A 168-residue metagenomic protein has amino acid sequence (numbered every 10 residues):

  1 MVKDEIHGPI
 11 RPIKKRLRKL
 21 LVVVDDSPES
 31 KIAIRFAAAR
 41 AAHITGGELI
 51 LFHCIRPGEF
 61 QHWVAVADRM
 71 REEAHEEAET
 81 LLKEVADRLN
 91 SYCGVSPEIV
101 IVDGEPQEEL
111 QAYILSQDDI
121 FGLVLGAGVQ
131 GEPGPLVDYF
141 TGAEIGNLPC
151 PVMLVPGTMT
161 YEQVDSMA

Functional and structural regions predicted by a protein language model:
M1-I10, K15, N90-L123, Q130 (+1 more regions): Structural beta-alpha unit
K3-G8, H53-T80, E162-A168: Acidic, proline/glycine-rich short linear motifs
I10-A65, N147: Small/aliphatic-rich secondary-structure junction motif
A33, Q61-V64, Q111-A112, P135-L136 (+1 more regions): Short, well-ordered secondary-structure micro-motifs
F36, A74-V85, E109: Short, solvent-exposed amphipathic alpha-helices that sit in or adjacent to ligand/effector-binding or catalytic
I50-F52, E98-V102, M153-V155: General small-molecule cofactor/ligand-binding pocket signal
A67-M70, S116-D118, T141-G142: Short, hinge-like loop/turn segments at secondary-structure boundaries
V124-L148, T160-D165: Glycine-rich, Arg-bearing micro-motifs that act as flexible, cationic patches
